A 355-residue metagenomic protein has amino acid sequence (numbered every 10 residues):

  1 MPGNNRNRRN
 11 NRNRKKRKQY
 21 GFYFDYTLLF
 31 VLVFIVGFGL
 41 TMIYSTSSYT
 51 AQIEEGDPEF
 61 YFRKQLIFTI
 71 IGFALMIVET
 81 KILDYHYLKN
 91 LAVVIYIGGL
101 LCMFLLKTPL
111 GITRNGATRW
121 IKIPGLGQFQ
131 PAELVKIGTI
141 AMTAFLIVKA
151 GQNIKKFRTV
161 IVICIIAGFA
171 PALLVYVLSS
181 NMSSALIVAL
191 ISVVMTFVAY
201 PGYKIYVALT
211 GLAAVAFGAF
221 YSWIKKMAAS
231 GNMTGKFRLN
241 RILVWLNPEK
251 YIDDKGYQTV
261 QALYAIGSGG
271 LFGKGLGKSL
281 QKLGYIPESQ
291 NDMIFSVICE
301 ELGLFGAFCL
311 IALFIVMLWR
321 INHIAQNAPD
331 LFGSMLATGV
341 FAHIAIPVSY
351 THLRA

Functional and structural regions predicted by a protein language model:
M1-Q19: Short, Lys/Arg-rich, polar N-terminal cytosolic tail immediately upstream of the first transmembrane signal-anchor
K18-V31: N-terminal membrane topogenic signal
G21, I286, A328-P329: Helix-boundary and loop/linker segments of multi-pass membrane transporters
V33, S45, E55-D254, S296-L353: Hydrophobic alpha-helical transmembrane segments of multi-pass inner membrane proteins, especially in bacterial systems
I35-S47: Alpha-helical transmembrane segments of multi-pass membrane proteins
L263-F305: Long extracytoplasmic/lumenal interhelical loops at the membrane interface of multi-pass membrane proteins
K278-K282, L313, R354: Re-entrant/interfacial helical elements at transmembrane boundaries that shape and gate the permeation pathway
